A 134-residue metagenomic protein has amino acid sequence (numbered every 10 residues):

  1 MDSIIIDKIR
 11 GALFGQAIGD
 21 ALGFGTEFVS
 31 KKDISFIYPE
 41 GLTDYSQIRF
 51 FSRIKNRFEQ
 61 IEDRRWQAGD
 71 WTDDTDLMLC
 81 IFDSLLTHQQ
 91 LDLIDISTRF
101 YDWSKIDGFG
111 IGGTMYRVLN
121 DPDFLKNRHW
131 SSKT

Functional and structural regions predicted by a protein language model:
M1-T134: Structured, active/binding-site neighborhoods that engage oxygen-rich ligands
